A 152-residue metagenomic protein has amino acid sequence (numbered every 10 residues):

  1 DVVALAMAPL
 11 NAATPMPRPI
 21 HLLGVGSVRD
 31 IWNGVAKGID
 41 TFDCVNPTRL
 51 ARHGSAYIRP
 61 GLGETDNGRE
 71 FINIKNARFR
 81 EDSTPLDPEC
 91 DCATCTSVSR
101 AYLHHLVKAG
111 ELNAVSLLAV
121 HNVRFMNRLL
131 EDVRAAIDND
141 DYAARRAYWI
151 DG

Functional and structural regions predicted by a protein language model:
D1-L86: Glycine-rich phosphate/ribose-binding loops and adjacent secondary-structure elements that form binding surfaces
D87-G152: C-terminal extensions of enzymes
